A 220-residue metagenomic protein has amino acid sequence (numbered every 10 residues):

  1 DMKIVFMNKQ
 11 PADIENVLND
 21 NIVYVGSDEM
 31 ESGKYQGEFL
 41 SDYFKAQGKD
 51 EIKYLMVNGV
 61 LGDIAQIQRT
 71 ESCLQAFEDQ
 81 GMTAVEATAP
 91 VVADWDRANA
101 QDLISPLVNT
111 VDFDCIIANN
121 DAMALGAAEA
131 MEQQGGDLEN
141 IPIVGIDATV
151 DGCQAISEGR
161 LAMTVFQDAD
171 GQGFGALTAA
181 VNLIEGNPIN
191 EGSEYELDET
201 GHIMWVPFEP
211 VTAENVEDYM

Functional and structural regions predicted by a protein language model:
D1-E31, K53, T149-S157, L161-A162: Flexible loop/hinge segments that line or gate small-molecule binding clefts
D1-I4, S72-C73, A89-Q154: Hydrophobic alpha-helical
Q10-D13, M30-E31, V60-I64, V91-D96 (+3 more regions): Solvent-exposed loop/turn segments at secondary-structure junctions within structured extracellular/periplasmic domains
N19-M30, G59-D63, T88-A93, D112-D114 (+1 more regions): Second-shell loop/turn segments in exported
Y24-I52, N99-Q101, A148-G152, D168-N187: Hydrophobic alpha-helical segments within soluble ligand-binding/sensing domains
S32-F39, I64-T83, N99, L103 (+2 more regions): Short, solvent-exposed amphipathic alpha-helices that sit in or adjacent to ligand/effector-binding or catalytic
K53-M56, L74-R97: Short beta-strand elements in bilobed, periplasmic/extracellular small-molecule ligand-binding domains
V57-L61, A65, Q80, G175-M220: Hinge/cleft segment of the Venus flytrap/periplasmic-binding protein
